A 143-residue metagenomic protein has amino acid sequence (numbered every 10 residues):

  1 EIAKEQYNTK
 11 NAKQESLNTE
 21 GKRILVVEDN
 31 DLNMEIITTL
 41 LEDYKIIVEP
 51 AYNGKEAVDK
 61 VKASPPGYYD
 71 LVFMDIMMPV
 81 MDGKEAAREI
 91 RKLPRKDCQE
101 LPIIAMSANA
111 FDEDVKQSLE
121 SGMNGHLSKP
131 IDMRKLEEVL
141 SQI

Functional and structural regions predicted by a protein language model:
E1-K13, Y44, R134-I143: C-terminal catalytic ATP-binding subdomain
E1-L25, R88-K96: Disordered, acidic interdomain junction associated with two-component signaling
D29, P50-K62, G83-A86: Helix N-cap/capping motif at the beta->alpha junctions
E35-D43: Charged docking surfaces used in two-component/phosphorelay signaling
G67-F73: Active-site beta3 strand of CheY-like receiver
M78-M81, M123: Receiver (REC) domain active-site loop signature in two-component systems and cognate sites in sensor histidine kinases
I104-M106: Hydrophobic/aromatic residues positioned on beta-strands within the core alpha/beta folds
K129: A Lys-centered signature of the CheY-like receiver
